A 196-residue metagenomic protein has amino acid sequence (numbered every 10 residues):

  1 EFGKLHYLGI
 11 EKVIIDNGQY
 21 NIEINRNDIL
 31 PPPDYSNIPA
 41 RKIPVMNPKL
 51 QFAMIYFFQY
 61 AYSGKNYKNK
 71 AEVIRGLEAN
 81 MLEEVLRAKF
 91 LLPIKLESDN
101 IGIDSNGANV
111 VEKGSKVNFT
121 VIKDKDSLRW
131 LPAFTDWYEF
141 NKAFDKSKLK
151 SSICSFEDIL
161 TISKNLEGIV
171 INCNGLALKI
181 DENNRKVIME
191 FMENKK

Functional and structural regions predicted by a protein language model:
E1-K196: An interfacial alpha-helical scaffold signature
